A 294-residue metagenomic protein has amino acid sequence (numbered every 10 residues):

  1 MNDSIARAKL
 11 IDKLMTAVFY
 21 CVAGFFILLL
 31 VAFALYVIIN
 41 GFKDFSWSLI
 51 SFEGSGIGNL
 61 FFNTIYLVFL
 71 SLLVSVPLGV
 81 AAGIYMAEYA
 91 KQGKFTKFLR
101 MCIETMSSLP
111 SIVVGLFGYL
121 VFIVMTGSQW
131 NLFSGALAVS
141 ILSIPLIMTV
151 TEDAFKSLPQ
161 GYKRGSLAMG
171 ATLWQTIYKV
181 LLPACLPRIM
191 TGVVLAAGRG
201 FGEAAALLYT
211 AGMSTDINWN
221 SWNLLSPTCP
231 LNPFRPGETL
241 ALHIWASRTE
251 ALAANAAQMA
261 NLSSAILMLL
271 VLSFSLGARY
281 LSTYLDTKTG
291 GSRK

Functional and structural regions predicted by a protein language model:
N2-V18, Y36-L73, Q92, A246-A257: Periplasmic/extracellular loop-to-transmembrane helix junction in inner-membrane transport proteins
D12, L78, A90-K97, K163-T191: Amphipathic cytosolic juxtamembrane alpha-helices at the membrane-cytosol interface of multi-pass membrane transporters
V22, I57-Y85, L267, S275: Transmembrane alpha-helix signature in integral membrane proteins
L49-S55, L207-L267: Interhelical loop and adjacent transmembrane-helix boundary motif in polytopic membrane transport permeases
S71-I103, L116, V124, A278-T287: Transmembrane-helix boundary motif in ABC transporter permease subunits
L72, V150, L173-M213: Transmembrane alpha-helices
A90, E152, K156, V194 (+2 more regions): C-terminal transmembrane helix and the adjacent membrane-cytosol boundary/short C-terminal tail of inner/organellar
E104-L142: Generic hydrophobic transmembrane alpha-helix motif, especially the helices
